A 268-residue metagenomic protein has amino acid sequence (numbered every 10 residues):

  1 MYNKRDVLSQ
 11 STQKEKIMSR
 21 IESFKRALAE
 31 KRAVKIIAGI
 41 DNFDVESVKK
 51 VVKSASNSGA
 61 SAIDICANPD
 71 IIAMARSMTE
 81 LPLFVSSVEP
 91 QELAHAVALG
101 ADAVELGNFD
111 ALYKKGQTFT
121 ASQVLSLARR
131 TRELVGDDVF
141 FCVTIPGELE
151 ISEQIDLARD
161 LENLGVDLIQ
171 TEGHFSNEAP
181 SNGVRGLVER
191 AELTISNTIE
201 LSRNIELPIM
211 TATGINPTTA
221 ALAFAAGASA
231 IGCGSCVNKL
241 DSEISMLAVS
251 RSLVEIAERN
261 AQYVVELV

Functional and structural regions predicted by a protein language model:
M1-I17: Short, Lys/Arg-enriched N-terminal segments with co-localized hydrophobic residues within the first ~10-30 amino acids
R20-L83, S87-L207, T211, N216-V268: Alpha/beta enzyme core
